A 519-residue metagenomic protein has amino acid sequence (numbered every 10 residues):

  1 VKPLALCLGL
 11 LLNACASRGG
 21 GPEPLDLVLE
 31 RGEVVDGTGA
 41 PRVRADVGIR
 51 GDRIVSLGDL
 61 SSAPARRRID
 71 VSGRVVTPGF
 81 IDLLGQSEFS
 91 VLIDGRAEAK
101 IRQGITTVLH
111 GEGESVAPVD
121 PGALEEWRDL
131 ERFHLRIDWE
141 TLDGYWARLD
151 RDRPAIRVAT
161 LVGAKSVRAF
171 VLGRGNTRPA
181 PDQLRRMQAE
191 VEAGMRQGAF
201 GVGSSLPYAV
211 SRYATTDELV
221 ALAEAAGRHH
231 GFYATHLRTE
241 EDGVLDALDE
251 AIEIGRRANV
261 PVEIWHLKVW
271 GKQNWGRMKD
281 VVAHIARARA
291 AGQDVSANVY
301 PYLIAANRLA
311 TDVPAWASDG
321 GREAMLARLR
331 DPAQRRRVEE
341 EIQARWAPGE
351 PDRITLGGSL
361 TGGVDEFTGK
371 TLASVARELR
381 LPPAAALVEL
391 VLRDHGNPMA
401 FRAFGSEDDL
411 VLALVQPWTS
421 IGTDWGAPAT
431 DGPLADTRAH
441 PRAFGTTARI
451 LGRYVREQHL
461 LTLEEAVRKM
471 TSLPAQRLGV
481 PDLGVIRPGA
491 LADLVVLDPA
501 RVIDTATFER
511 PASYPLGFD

Functional and structural regions predicted by a protein language model:
V1-C7: Sec-dependent signal peptide recognition, specifically the positively charged N-region followed immediately by
N13-A14: C-terminal motif of bacterial Sec signal peptides marking the signal peptidase cleavage site
G20-L27, V34-G79, D94, D504-T507: Histidine-rich, glycine-flanked metal-binding segment
D26, V34-D46, P398-G405, D409-L410 (+2 more regions): Acidic, glycine-enriched loop/beta-strand segments at the rims of small-molecule binding/catalytic pockets
G32, V47, D52, G73 (+12 more regions): Divalent metal-coordination and catalytic microenvironments
A63, R68-E140: Metal-associated gating/positioning segment near the N- to mid-region
W146-L149, A155-P181, R185-Y208, A223 (+3 more regions): Active-site neighborhoods of metal-dependent hydrolases
A193-E250: Divalent metal-binding pocket/active-site signature
